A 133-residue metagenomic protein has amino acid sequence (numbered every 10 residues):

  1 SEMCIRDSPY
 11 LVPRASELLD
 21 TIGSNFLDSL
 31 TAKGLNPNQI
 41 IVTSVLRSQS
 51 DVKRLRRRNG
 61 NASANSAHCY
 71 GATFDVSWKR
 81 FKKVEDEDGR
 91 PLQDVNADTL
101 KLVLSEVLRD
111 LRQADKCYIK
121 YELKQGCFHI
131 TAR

Functional and structural regions predicted by a protein language model:
M3-I5: Short, small-residue-biased leader/transition segments that mark boundaries at the very start of proteins
D7-R14, L92: Conserved aromatic-histidine-acidic binding/catalytic patches
L11-L18, I22, N36, D51 (+1 more regions): Stable alpha-helical elements in mature extracytoplasmic
L18-K33, R58-N61, K79, E106-A114: Structured segments of extracytoplasmic/periplasmic soluble domains in secreted or envelope-associated proteins
A32-G34, E87-D88: Short helix-coil transition/hinge motifs at the ends and kinks of transmembrane helices, capturing the brief
L35-V52: Acidic helix-start/capping segments at beta-turn-to-alpha-helix junctions
Q49-A64: Charged, often glycine-rich, active-site loop that binds/positions anionic groups
S63-R133: Catalytic cores and adjacent binding grooves of peptidoglycan-active enzymes
